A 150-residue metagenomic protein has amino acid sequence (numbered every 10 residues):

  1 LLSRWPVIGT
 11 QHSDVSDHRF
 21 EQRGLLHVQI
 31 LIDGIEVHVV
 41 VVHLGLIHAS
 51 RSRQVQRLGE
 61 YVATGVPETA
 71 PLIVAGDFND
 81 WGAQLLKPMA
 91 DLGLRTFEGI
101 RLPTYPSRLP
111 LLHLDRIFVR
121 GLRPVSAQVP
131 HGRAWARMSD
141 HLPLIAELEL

Functional and structural regions predicted by a protein language model:
L1-L150: Active-site regions of metal-assisted phosphoester/phosphodiester hydrolases, unifying DNase/endonuclease modules
